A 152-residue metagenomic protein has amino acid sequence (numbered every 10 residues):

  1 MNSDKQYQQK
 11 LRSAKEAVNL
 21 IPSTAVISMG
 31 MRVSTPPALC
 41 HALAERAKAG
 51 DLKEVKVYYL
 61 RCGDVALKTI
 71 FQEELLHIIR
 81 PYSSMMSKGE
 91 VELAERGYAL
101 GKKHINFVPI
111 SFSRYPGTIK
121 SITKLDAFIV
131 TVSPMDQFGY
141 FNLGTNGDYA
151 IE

Functional and structural regions predicted by a protein language model:
M1-E152: Conserved alpha/beta enzyme-core scaffold
